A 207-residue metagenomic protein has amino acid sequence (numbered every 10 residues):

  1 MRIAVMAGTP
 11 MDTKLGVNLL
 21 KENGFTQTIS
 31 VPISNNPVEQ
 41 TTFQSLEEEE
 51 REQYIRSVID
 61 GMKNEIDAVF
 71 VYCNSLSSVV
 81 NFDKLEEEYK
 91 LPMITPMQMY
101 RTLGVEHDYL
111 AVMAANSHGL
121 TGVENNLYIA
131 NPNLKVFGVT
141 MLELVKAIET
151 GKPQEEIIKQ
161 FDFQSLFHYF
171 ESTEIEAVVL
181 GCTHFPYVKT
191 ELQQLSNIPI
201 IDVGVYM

Functional and structural regions predicted by a protein language model:
M1-M207: Non-catalytic structural scaffold of enzyme domains
